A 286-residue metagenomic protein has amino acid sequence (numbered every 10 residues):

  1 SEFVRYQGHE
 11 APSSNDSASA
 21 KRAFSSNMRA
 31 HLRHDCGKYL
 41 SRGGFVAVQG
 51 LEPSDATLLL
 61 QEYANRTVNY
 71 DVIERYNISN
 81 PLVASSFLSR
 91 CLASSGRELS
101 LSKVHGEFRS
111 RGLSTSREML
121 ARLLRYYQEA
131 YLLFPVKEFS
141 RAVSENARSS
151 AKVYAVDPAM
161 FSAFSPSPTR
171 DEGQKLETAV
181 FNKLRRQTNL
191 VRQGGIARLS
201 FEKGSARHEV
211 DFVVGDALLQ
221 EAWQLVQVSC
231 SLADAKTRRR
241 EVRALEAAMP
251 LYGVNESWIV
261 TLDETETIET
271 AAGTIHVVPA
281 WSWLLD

Functional and structural regions predicted by a protein language model:
S1-D16: Conserved small helical "lid"/interfacial subdomain of P-loop NTPases
E2-R5, A163, A235-K236, E266-T270 (+1 more regions): Switch/connector loops and helix/strand junctions flanking conserved nucleotide-binding motifs in nucleotide-processing
S19-Y63: Amphipathic alpha-helical "lid/sensor" segments that cap RecA-like P-loop NTPase cores
L51-A222: Accessory nucleic acid-recognition modules appended to NTPase machines
L184-T188, A247-G253: Metal-dependent nuclease catalytic cores in nucleic-acid-processing enzymes, especially RNase H-like/related
Q224-S231, R240-E241: Terminal-proximal interaction/regulatory segments of ATP-powered molecular machines
N255-T261: Short, hydrophobic beta-strand segments that form beta-sheet elements in well-ordered domains
L262-D286: Domain-level recognition of nuclease-like catalytic cores that cleave nucleotide substrates
